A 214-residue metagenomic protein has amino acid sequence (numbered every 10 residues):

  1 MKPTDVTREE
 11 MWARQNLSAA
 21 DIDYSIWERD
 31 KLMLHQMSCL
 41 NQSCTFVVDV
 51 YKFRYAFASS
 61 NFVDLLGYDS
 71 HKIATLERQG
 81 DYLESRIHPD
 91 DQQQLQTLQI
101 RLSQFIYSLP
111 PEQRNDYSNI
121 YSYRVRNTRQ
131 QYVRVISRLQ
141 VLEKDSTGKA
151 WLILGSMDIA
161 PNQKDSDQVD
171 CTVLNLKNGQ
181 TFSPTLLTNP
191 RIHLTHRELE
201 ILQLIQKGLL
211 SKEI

Functional and structural regions predicted by a protein language model:
M1-Y24: Short, low-complexity N-terminal regulatory "tails/caps" that precede and couple sensory modules
D23-Y82, C171, N175-S183: PAS-family sensory domain signal
L32, D49, Y82, P110 (+2 more regions): A general structural-boundary detector
L34-Q36, E112, D145, P190-R191: Short, flexible, glycine/charge-rich loop motifs used to bind or transfer phosphoryl groups or to couple energy/partner
S38-L40, V50, S118, N189 (+1 more regions): A generic fold-level signal
V48-K72, R78-S166: Sensory/regulatory domains in signal-transduction proteins
I159-T185, R191: Juxtadomain coupling helices with adjacent low-complexity linkers
T181-I214: Helix-turn-helix DNA-binding segment
